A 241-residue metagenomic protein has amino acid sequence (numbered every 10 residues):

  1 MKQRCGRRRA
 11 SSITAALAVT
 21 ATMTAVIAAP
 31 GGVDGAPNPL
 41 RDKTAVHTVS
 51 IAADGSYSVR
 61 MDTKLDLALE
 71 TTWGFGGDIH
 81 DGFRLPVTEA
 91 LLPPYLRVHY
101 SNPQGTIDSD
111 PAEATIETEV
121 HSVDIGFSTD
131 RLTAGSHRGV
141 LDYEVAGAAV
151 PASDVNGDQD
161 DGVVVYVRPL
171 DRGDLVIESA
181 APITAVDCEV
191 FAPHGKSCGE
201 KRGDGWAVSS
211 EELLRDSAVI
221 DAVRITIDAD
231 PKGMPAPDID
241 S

Functional and structural regions predicted by a protein language model:
K2, I27-S241: Lumenal/extracellular ectodomains and adaptor appendage modules of the eukaryotic vesicle/secretory system
K2-V33: Secretory targeting and sorting signals
